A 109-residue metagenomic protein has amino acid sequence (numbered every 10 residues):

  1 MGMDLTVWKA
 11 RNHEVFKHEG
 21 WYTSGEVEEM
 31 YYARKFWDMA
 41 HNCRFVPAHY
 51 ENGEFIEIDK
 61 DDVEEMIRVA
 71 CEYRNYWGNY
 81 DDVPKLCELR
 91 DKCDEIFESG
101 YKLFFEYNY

Functional and structural regions predicted by a protein language model:
M1-K102, Y107-Y109: Acidic (Asp/Glu-rich) sequence patches and key acidic residues that form negatively charged surfaces used
